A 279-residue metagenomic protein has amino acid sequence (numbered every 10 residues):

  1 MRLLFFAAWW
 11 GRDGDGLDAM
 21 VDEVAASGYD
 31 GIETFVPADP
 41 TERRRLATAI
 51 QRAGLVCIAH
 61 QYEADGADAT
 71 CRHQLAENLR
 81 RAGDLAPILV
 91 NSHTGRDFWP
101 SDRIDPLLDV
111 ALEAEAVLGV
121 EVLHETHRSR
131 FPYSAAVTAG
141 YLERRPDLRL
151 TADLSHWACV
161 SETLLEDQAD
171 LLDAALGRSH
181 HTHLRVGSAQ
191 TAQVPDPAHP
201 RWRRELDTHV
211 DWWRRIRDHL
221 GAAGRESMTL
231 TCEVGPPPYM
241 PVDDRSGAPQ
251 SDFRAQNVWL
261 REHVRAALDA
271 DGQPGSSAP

Functional and structural regions predicted by a protein language model:
M1-A8, D30-T34, L55-Y62, I88-S92 (+4 more regions): Hydrophobic faces of well-ordered beta-strands that scaffold small-molecule active sites in alpha/beta enzyme cores
M1-E77, E262-P279: N-terminal pre-domain/capping segments
A7-R12, F35-P37, Q61-D65, G95-D97 (+4 more regions): Active-site beta-loop-alpha junctions enriched in small/polar residues
D18-E23, R144-L148, C159-P279: Histidine-acidic metal/acid-base catalytic patches
A26-S27, D84-L85, G177: Structural motif
L46-D65, D109-G119, R145, V210-R217: Alpha-helix-loop-beta-strand connector modules within alpha/beta enzyme cores
E63-A76, F98-L107, Q193-R204, Y239-P249: Surface-exposed, active-site-proximal loop segments in enzymatic domains
A67-R149: Active-site acidic/histidine proton-transfer and metal-coordination neighborhood in alpha/beta enzyme cores
